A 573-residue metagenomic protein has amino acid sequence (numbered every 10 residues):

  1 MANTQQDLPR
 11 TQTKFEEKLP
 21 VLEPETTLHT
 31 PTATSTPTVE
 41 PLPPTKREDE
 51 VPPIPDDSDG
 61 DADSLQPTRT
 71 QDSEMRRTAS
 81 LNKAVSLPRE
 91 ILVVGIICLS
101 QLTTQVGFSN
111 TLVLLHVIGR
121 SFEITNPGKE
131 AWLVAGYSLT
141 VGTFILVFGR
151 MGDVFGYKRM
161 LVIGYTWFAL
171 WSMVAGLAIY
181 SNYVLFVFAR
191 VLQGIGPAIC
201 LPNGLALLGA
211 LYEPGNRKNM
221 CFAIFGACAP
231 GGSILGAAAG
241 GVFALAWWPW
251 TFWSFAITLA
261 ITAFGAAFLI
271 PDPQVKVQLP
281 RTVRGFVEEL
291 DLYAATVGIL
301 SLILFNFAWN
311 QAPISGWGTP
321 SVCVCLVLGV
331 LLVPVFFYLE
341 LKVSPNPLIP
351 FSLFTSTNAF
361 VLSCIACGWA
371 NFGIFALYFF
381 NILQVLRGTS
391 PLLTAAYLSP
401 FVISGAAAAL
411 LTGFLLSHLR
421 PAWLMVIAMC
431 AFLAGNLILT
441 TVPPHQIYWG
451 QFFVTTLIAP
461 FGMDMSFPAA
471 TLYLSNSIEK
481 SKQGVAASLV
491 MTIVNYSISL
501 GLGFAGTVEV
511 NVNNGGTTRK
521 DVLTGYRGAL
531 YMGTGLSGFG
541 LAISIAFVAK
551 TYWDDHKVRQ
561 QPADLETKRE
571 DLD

Functional and structural regions predicted by a protein language model:
A2-V106, T111, R120: Cytosolic juxtamembrane N-terminal segment immediately preceding the first transmembrane helix of multi-pass
R89-P127, V134-A135, C200-L201, L205 (+1 more regions): Extracytoplasmic
E90, L177-R190, T441-T455: Helix-loop junctions at membrane interfaces in 12-TM secondary transporters
I96-L99, L112, P320, N346-H556: 12-transmembrane solute porter fold
I118-G119, M151-G152, A239-W247, W309-A312 (+4 more regions): Interfacial helix-cap and linker-helix signal at transmembrane-aqueous boundaries of multi-pass secondary transporters
A135-R150, L201-L205, S399-T412: Central cavity-lining transmembrane alpha-helices of secondary-active solute carriers, predominantly the Major
I145-V147, M151-Y293: Helix-loop-helix hairpins in multi-pass membrane proteins, especially solute transporters
A246-S363, N371: Hydrophobic transmembrane-helix bundles of small-molecule transporters
